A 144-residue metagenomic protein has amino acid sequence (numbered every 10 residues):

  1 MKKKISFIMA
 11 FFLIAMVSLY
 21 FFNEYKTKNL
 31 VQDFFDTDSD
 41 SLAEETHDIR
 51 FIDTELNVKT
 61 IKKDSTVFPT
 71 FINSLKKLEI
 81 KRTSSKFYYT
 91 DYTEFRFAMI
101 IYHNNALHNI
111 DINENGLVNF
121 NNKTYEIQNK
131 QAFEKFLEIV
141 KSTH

Functional and structural regions predicted by a protein language model:
K2-F11, M16-H144: Function-determining sites in protein domains
